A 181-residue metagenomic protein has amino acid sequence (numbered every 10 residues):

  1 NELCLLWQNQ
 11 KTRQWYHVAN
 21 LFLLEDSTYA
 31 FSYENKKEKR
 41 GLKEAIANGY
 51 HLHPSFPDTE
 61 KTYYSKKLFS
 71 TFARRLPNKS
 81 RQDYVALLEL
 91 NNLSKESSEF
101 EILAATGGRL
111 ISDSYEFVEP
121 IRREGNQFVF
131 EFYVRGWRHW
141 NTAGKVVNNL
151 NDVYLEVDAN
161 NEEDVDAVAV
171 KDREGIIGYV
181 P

Functional and structural regions predicted by a protein language model:
N1-V180: Conserved active-site motif detector
